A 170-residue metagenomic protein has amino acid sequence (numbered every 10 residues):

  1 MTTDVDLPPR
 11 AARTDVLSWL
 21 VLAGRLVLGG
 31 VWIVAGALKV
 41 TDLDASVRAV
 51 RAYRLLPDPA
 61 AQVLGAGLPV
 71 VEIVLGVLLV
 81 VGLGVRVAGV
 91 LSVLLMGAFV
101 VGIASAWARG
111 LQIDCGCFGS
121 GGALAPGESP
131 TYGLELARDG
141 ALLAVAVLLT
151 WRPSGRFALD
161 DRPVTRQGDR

Functional and structural regions predicted by a protein language model:
M1-T41, L83-R170: Extended, low-polarity transmembrane helix blocks
S18-V21, V47-A49, I73: Short hydrophobic/aromatic-rich motifs at helix boundaries and adjacent loops
A37-L68: Solvent-exposed, well-ordered loop and adjacent helix/strand elements within mature globular domains that form
L64-V87, L94: Hydrophobic alpha-helical transmembrane segments
